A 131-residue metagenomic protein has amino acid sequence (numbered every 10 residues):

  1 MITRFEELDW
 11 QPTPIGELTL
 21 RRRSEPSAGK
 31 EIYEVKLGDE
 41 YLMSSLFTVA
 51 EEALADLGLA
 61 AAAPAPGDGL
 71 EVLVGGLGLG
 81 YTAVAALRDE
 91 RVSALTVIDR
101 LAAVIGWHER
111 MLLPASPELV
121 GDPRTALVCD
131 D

Functional and structural regions predicted by a protein language model:
M1-K36: N-terminal auxiliary segments of SAM/dcSAM-dependent transferases
L42-T48: Short amphipathic beta-strand/extended segments with alternating polar/hydrophobic composition
T48-D131: The AdoMet/dcAdoMet-binding core of the Class I SAM-like
